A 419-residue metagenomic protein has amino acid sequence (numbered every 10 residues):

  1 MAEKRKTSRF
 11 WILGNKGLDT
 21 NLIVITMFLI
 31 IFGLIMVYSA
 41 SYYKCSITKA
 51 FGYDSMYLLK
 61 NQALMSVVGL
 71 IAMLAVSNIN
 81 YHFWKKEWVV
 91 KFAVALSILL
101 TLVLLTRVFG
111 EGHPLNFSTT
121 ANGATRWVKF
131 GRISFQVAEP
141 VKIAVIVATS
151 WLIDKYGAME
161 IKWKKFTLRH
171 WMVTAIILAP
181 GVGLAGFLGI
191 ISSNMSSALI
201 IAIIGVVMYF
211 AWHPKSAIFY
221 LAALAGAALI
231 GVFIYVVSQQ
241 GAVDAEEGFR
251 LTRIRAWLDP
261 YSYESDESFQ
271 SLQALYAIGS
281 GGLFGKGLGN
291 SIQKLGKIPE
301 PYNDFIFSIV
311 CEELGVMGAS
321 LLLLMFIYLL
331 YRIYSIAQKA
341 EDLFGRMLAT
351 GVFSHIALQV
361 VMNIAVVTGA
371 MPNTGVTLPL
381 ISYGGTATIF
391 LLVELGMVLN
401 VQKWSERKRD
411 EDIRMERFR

Functional and structural regions predicted by a protein language model:
A2-N21, C45-S192, I364, T368-T377 (+3 more regions): Membrane-helix boundary/helix-loop-helix interface segments in multi-pass membrane proteins
D19-T26, W88-A93, L343-G351: Membrane-interfacial loop-to-transmembrane alpha-helix junctions, especially the N-terminal start
M27-K44: Alpha-helical transmembrane segments of multi-pass membrane proteins
L34-V37, M73, I146, S150 (+5 more regions): Alpha-helical transmembrane segments of polytopic integral membrane proteins, especially the permease/helical cores
V89-A95, A175-L188, M195-A242: Hydrophobic alpha-helical segments of polytopic membrane proteins
G112-H113, T119-W127, Y220-G318, L343-F344: Hydrophobic, glycine- and aromatic-enriched re-entrant/interface helices and adjoining loop segments
L199-I218, I292-L314, G318, T377-I389: Interfacial segments of multi-pass membrane proteins
V316-V360: Hydrophobic transmembrane alpha-helices and their immediate junctions
